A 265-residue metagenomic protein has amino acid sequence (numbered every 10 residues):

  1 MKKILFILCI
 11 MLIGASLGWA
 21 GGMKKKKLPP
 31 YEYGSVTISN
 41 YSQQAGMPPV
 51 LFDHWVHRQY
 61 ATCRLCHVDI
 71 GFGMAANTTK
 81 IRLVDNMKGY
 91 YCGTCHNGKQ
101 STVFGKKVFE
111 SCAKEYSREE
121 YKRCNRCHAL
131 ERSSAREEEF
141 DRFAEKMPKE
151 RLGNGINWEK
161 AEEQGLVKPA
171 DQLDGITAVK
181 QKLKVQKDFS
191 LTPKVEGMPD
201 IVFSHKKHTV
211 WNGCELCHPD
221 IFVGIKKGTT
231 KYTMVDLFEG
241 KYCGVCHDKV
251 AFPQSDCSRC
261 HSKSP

Functional and structural regions predicted by a protein language model:
I4-I13: Sec-dependent N-terminal signal peptides
L12-A20: Sec/Tat signal peptide C-region and signal peptidase I cleavage site
W19-P265: Short sequence/structural segments immediately N-terminal
